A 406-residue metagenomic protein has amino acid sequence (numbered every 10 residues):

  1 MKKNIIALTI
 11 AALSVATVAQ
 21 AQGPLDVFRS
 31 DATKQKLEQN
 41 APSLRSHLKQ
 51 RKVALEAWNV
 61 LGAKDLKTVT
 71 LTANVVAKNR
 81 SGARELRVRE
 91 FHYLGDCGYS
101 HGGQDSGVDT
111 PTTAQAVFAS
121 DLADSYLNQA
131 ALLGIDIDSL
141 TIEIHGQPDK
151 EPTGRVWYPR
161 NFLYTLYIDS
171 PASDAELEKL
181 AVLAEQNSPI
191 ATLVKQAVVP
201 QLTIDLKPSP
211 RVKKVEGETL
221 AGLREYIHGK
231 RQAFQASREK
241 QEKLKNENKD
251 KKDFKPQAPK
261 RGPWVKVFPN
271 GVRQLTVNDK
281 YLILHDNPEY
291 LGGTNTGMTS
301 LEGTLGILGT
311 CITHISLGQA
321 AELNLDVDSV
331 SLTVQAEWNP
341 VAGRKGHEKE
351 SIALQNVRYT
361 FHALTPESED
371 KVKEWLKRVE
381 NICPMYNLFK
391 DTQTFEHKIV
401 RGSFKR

Functional and structural regions predicted by a protein language model:
N4-A21: Gram-negative bacterial Sec-dependent N-terminal signal peptides
Q22-A116, N128-G306, L317-R406: Extended beta-strand/beta-hairpin segments
V117-L122, L308-I312: Alpha-helical metal-binding/catalytic segments enriched in His/Glu/Asp
